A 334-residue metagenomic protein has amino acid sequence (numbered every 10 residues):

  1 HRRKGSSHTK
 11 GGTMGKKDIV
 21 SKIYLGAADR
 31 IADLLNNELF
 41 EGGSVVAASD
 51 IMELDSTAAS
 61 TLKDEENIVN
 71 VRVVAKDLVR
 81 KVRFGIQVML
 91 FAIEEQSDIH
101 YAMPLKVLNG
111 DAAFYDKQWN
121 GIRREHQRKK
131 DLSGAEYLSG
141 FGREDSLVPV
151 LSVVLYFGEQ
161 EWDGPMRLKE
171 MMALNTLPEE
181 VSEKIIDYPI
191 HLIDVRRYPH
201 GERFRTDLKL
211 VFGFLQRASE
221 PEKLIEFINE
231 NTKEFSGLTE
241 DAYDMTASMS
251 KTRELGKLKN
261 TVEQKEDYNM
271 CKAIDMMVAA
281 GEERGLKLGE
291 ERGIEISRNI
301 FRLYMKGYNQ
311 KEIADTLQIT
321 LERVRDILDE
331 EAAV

Functional and structural regions predicted by a protein language model:
H1-V334: Elongated, amphipathic alpha-helical interaction scaffolds
